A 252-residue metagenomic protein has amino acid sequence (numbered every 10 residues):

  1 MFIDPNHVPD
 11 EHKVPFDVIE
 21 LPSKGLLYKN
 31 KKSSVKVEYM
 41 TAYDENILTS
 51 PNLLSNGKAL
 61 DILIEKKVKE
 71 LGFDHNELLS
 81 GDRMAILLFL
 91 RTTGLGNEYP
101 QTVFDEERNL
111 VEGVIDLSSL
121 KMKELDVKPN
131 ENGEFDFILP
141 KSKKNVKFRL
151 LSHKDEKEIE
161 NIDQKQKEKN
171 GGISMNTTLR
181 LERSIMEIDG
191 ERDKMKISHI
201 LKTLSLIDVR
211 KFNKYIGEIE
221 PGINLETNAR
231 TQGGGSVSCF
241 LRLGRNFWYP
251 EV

Functional and structural regions predicted by a protein language model:
M1-V252: Long C-terminal interaction/binding lobes of large macromolecular proteins
